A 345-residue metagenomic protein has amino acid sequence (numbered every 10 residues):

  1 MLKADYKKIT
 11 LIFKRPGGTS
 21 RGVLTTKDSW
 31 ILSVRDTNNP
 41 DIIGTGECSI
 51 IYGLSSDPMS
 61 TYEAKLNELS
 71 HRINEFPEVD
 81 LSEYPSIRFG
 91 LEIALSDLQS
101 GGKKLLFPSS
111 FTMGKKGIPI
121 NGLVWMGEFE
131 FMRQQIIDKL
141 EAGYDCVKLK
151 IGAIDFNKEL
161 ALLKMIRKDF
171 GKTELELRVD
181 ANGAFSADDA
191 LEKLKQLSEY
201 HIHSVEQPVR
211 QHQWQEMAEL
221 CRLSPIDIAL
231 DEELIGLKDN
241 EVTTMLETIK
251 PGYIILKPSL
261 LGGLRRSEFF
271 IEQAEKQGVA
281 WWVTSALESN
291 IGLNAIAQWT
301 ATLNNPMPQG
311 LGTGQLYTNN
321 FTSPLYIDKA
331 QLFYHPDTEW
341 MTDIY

Functional and structural regions predicted by a protein language model:
M1-L177, N182-A184, L191, S198 (+1 more regions): N-terminal capping/lid subdomain adjacent to the active-site entrance of alpha/beta enzymes
L2, D28-W30, I226, G252 (+2 more regions): Structural beta-strand/beta-sheet cores of well-ordered domains, especially the beta-sheet scaffolds that support
I9-I12, M126, L234, L287 (+1 more regions): Short, solvent-exposed coil/turn elements at secondary-structure transition points
R35, C48-S49, S259, T284-L287 (+2 more regions): Short, loop-centered acidic/histidine patches that primarily coordinate divalent metals
K65-R72, A94-L98, D227, Q277 (+1 more regions): Change "in soluble alpha/beta enzymes" to "in soluble alpha/beta proteins
I154-N294, Q298-T300, Y317-I327: Catalytic core of soluble alpha/beta enzymes
N304-Q315: Short helix/strand-capping turn motifs
